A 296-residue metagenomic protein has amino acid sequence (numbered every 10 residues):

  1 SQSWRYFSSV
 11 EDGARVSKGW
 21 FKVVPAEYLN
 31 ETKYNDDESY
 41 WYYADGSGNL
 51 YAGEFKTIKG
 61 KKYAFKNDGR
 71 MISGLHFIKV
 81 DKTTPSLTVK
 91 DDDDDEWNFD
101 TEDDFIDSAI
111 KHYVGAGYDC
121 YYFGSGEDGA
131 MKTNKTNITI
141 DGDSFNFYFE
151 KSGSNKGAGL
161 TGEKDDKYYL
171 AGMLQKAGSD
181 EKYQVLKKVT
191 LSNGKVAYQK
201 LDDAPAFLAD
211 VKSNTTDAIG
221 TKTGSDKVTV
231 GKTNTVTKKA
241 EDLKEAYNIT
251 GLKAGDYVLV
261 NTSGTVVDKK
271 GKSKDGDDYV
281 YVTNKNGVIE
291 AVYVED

Functional and structural regions predicted by a protein language model:
S1-D296: Extracellular adhesion/carbohydrate-binding repeat motifs centered on closely spaced tryptophans
